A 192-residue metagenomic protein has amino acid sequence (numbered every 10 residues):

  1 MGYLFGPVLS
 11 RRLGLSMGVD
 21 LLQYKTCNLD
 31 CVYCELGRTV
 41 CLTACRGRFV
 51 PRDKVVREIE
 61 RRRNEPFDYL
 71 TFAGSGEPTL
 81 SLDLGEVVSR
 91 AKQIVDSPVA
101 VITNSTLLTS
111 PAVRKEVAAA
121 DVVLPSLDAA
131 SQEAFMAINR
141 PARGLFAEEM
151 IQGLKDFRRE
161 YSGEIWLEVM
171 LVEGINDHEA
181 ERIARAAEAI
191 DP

Functional and structural regions predicted by a protein language model:
M1-L9: N-terminal amphipathic/basic leader segments beginning at the initiator methionine
R11-V50: Canonical Radical SAM [4Fe-4S] cluster-binding loop centered on the CxxxCxxC motif and its immediate flanking residues
L21, G74, V169-L171: Short glycine-centered, acidic/aromatic-flanked micro-motifs in structured strand/loop junctions that mark active-site
Y24, C41, E77-P78, V172-E173: Short strand->helix junction
C34-T39, P66-L70, A130-A134, E164-I165: Short, basic/glycine-rich phosphate-binding loops at helix/coil junctions that contact nucleotide phosphates
G37-F72, E86: Conserved alpha-helical substructure of the radical SAM core
T71-E77, N104-S105: Glycine-rich beta-strand-to-loop/alpha-helix junction loops that act as flexible
L80-P192: Conserved AdoMet/S-adenosylmethionine-binding subsite of the radical SAM
